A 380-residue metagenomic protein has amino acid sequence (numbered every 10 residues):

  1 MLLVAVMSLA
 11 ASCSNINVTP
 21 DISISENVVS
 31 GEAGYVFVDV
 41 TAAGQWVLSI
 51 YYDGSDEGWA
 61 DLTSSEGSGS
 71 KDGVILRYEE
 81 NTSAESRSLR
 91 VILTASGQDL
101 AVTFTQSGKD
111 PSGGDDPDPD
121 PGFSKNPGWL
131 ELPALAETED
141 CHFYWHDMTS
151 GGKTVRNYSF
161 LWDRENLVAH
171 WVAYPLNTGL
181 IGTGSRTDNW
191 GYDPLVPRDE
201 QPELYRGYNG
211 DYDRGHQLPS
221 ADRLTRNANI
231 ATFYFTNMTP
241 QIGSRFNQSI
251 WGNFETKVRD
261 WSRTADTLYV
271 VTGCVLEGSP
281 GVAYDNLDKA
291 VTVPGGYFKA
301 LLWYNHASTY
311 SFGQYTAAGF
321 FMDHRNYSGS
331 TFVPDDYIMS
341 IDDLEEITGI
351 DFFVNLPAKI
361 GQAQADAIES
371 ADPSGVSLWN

Functional and structural regions predicted by a protein language model:
M1-L3: Sec-dependent signal peptide recognition, specifically the positively charged N-region followed immediately by
L9-S12: C-terminal motif of bacterial Sec signal peptides marking the signal peptidase cleavage site
S14-N17, I92, T105-N380: Domain-level detector for secreted/extracellular nuclease and nuclease-toxin modules, and for the ENPP-like C-terminal
N15-V40: Beta-sheet-dominated interaction scaffolds and their linkers
I22, D39-I75: Surface-exposed binding patches on compact interaction domains or structured appendages
A33-F37, G73-I75, D99-A101, N157: Intrinsic-disorder/low-complexity, polar/charged segments enriched in Ser/Thr/Lys/Arg/Asp/Glu/Gln
L76-T82: Short, hydrophobic beta-strand segments
A84-G97: A short beta-strand micro-motif common to beta-rich folds, especially ectodomain repeats
